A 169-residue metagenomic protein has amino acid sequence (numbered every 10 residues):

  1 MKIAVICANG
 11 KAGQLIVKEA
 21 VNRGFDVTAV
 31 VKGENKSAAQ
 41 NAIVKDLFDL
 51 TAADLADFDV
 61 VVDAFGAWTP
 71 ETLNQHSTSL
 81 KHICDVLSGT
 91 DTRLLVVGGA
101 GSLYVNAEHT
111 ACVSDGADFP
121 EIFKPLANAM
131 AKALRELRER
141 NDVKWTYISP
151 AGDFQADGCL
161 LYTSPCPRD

Functional and structural regions predicted by a protein language model:
M1-I3: Extreme N-terminal starter segment of soluble prokaryotic enzymes
V5-V21: N-terminal Rossmann NAD(P)H-binding glycine-rich loop of SDR-like oxidoreductase domains
K18-A20, A42-I43, D57-F58, Q75-T78 (+2 more regions): Short, glycine/charged-enriched secondary-structure capping and boundary segments
V27: Short beta-strand element of Class I
V30-E34: N-terminal Rossmann-fold cofactor-binding loop
K36-T90: NAD(P)H-binding glycine-rich loop region in Rossmannoid oxidoreductase-like domains and their noncatalytic homologs
Q75-S149, D153-G158: Glycine-/Pro-rich loop/turn segments that contact NAD(P) or position catalytic residues in Rossmann-like domains
Y162-P167: Conserved small/polar residues in nucleotide/adenosyl-binding loops
